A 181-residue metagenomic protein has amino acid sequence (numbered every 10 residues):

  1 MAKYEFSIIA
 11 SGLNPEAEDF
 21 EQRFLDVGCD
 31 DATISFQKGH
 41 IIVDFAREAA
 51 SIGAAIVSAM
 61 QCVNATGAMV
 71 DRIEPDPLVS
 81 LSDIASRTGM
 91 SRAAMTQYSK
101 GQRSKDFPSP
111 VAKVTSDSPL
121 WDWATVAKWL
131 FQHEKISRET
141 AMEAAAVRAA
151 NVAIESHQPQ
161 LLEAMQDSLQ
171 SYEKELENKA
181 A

Functional and structural regions predicted by a protein language model:
M1, S35-H40, K113-S116: Short, ordered beta-strand-loop transition motifs
M1-G12: Short glycine-/aliphatic-rich beta-strand segments at the starts of folded cytosolic domains
S11-D30: Short amphipathic alpha-helix segments
D31-A65: Short, intrinsically disordered low-complexity segments
A65-L78: Short, amphipathic alpha-helical "recognition" segments used to contact nucleic acids or chromatin
P75-Y98: Polyanion-binding surface elements
S91-P119: Major-groove DNA-recognition helix of helix-turn-helix-type DNA-binding domains
W123-S168, L176: A short, Lys/Arg-enriched interface patch at domain edges and termini
